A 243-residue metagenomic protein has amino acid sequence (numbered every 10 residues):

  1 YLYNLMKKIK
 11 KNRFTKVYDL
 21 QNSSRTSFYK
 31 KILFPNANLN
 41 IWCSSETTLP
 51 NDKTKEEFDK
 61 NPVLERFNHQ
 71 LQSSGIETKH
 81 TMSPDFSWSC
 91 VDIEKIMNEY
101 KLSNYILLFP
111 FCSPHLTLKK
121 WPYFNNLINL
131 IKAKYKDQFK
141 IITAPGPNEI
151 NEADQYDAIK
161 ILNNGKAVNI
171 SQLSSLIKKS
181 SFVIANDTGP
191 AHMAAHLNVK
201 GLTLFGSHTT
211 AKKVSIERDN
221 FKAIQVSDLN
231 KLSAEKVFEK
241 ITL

Functional and structural regions predicted by a protein language model:
Y1-L243: Catalytic machinery of carbohydrate-active enzymes, primarily nucleotide-sugar-dependent glycosyltransferases
